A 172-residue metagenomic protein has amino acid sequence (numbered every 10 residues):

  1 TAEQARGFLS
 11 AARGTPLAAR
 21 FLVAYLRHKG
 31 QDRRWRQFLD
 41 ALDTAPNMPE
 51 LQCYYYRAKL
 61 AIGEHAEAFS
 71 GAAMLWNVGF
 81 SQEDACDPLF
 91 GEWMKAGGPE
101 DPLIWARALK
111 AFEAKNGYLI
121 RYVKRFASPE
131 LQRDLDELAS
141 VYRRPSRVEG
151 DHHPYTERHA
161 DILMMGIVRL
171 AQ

Functional and structural regions predicted by a protein language model:
T1-Q172: Alpha-helical solenoid repeat scaffolds
